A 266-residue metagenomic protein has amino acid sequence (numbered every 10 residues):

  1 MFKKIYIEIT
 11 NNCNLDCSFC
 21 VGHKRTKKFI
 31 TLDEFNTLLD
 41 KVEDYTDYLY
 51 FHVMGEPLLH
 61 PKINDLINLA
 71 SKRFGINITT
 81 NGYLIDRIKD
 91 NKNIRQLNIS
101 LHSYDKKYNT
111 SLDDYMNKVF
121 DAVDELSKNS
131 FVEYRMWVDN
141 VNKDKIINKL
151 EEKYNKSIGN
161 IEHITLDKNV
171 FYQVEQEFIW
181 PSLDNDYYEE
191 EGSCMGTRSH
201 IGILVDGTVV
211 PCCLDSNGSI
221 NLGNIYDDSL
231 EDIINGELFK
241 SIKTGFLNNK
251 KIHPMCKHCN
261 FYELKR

Functional and structural regions predicted by a protein language model:
M1-Q96, Y108-D113, N117, R266: Conserved alpha-helical substructure of the radical SAM core
C13, C17-C20, C194, C212-C213 (+1 more regions): Short cysteine clusters
H23-K24, L101-D105, C213-S216: Short, histidine-centered active-site or binding-site loop motifs used for metal coordination, general acid-base
H60-G196: Conserved AdoMet/S-adenosylmethionine-binding subsite of the radical SAM
L126-V132, Y154-E189, L214-L264: C-terminal accessory region of radical SAM enzymes
I203-D206: Short, acidic, Ser/Thr-enriched surface-loop or helix-capping motifs
